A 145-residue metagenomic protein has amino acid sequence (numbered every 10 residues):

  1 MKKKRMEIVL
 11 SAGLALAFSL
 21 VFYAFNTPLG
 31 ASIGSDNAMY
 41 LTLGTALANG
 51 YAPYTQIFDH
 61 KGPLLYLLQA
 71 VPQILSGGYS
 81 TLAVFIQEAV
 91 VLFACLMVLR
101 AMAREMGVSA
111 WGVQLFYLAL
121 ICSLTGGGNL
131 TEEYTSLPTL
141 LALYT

Functional and structural regions predicted by a protein language model:
M1-A24, R104-G107: Start-transfer (signal-anchor) and selected internal transmembrane alpha helices of multi-pass inner/ER membrane
S19-V21, L118-S123: Aromatic-anchored segments of alpha-helical transmembrane domains
F22-D59, V71-I74: Extracytoplasmic loop-helix module adjacent to an early transmembrane segment
P63, L67, S76-A94: Loop-to-helix entry region of an early transmembrane alpha helix in multi-pass inner-membrane enzymes
V90, L96-I121, S136-L137, L141: Transmembrane-helix signature of polytopic, membrane-embedded enzymes that assemble or transfer cell-envelope glycans
T125-T135: Short acidic/glycine- and proline-prone juxtamembrane loop motifs at membrane-interface regions of multi-pass membrane
L143-T145: Structural signal for the C-terminal ends of transmembrane alpha-helices and the immediately following loop
